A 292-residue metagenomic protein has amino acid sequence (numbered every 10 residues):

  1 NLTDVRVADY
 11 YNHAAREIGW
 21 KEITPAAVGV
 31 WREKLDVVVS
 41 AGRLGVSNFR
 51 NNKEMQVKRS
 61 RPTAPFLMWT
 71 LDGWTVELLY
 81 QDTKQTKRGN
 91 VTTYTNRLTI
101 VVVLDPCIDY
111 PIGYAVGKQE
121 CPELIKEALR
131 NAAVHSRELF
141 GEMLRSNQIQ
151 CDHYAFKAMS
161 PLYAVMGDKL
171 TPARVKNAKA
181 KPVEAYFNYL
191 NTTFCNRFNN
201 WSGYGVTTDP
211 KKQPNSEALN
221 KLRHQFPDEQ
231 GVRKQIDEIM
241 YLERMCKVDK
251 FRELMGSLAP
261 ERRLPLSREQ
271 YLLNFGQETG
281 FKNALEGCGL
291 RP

Functional and structural regions predicted by a protein language model:
N1-I23, P65, Y80-Q81: A short, amphipathic alpha-helix used for macromolecular contacts
V30-I100, Y110, H135-E138: Mobile-element integrase/transposase regions, centering on the N-terminal DNA-binding/Zn-coordinating module
D72-E77, L104-I108, V116-E120, H153-A155 (+1 more regions): Short, flexible loop/turn elements at secondary-structure junctions
L78-Q81, I112, M159-S160, A173: Short helix/loop capping segments that flank catalytic or ligand/cofactor-binding pockets
V91-Y94, V116-E123, Q150, A173-K181: Alpha-helix capping and helix-loop boundary segments enriched in small/acidic/polar residues
D109-Y110, G141-S146: Short, surface-exposed connector motifs at secondary-structure boundaries
Y114-F140: Active-site beta-loop-alpha junctions of metal-dependent nucleic acid enzymes, especially the RNase H-like/DDE
R145, C151-L290: Globin-like tetrapyrrole-binding proteins
